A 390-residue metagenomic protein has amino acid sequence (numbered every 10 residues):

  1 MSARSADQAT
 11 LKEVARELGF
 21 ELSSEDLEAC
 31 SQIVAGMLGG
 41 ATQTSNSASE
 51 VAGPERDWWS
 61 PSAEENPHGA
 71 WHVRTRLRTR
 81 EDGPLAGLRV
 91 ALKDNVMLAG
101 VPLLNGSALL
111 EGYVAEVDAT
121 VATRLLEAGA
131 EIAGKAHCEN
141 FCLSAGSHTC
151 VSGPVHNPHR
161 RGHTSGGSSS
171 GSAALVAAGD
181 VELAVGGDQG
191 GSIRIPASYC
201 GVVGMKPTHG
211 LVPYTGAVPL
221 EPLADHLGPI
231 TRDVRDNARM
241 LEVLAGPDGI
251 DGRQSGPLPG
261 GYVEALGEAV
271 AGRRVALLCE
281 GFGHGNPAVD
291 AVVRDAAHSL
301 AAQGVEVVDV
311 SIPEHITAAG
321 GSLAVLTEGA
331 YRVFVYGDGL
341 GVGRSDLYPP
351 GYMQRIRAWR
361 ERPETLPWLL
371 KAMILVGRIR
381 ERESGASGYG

Functional and structural regions predicted by a protein language model:
M1-L85, V243-G390: Amidase signature
S62, R80-E81, Y113-V114, G162-G166 (+4 more regions): Short Gly/Pro-enriched turn/cap motifs at secondary-structure boundaries
P84-V121: Enzymes and membrane/adaptor proteins characterized by extended Gly/Ser/Thr/Asp/Glu-rich, aromatic-dotted
V101-G106, G134, E221, A276-C279: Short beta-strands and strand-loop turn motifs
L104-A108, N157-H159, S384-Y389: Short, basic, glycine/proline-bearing loop/turn elements
D118-A119, T123-L244, D248: Short glycine/serine-rich loop segments
